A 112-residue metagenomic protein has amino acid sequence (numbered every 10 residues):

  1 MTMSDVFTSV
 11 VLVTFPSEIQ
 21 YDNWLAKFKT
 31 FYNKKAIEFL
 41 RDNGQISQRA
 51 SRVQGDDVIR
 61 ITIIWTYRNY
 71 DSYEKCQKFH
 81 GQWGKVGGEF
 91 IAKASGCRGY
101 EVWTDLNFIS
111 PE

Functional and structural regions predicted by a protein language model:
T2-F7, Q54-V58: Short, flexible turn/loop "capping" segments at secondary-structure junctions
V6-F15, T62-I64: Active-site-flanking beta-strand signature of metal-NTP-handling nucleotidyl enzymes and homologous cyclase-like
L12, T104-N107: Short amphipathic
F15-F28: Short, surface-exposed ligand-recognition loops at beta-strand->loop->(often short) alpha-helix junctions that present
T30-S47, D56-D57, I64-W103, S110: An amphipathic, aromatic/His-enriched active-site/gating alpha helix that lines ligand/cofactor pockets
